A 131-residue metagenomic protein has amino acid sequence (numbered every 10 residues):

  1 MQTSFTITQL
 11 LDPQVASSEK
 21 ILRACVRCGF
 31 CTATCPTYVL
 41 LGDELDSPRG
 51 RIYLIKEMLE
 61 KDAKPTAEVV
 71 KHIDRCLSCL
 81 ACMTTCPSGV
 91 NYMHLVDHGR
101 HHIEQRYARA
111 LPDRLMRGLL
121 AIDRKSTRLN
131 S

Functional and structural regions predicted by a protein language model:
M1-Q2, I52: Short, composition-biased local secondary-structure segments
Q2-V15: A detector for short, charged/polar N-terminal pre-domain segments
P13-L22, D46, I52-S131: Iron-sulfur-cluster electron-transfer modules
C25: Short Cys/His-rich zinc-binding micro-motifs
G29: Residues that scaffold, gate, or flank divalent-cation-dependent active/transport sites
T37-D46: N-terminal single-stranded DNA-binding subdomain of primase/primase-helicase replication proteins
